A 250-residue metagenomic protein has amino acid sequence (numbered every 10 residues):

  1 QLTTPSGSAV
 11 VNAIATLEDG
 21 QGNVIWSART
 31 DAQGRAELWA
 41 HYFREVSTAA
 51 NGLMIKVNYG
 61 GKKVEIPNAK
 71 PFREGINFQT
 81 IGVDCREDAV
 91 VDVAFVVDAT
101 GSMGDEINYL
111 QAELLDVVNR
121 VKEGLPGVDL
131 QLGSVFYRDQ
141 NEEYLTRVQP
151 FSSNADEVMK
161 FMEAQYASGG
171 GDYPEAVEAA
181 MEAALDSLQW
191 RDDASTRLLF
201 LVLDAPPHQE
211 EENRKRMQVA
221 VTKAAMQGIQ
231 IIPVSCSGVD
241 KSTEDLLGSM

Functional and structural regions predicted by a protein language model:
Q1-V11: Structural motif
L2-T4, E18, T30: Hydrophobic alpha-helical segments, especially N-terminal targeting/anchoring helices
P5, H41-F43, N119, D186-S187: Short beta-turn/strand-loop junction motif enriched in small, turn-promoting residues
G7, D19-Q21, G61: Residue-level detection of beta-strand-connecting loop/turn positions
V11-A13, G20-H41: Short, acidic Ser/Thr/Gly-rich low-complexity loop/linker segments typical of extracellular and cell-surface proteins
A15-L17, I55: Short conserved beta-strand and strand-loop elements enriched in small hydrophobics with frequent Asp/Gly
V24-A32, L53-M250: Divalent cation-coordinating acidic motifs and surrounding scaffolds that mediate Ca2+/Mg2+/Mn2+/Zn2+-dependent binding
E37-G52: Short Pro-Gly-centered beta-turn/loop motif in secreted/extracellular proteins
